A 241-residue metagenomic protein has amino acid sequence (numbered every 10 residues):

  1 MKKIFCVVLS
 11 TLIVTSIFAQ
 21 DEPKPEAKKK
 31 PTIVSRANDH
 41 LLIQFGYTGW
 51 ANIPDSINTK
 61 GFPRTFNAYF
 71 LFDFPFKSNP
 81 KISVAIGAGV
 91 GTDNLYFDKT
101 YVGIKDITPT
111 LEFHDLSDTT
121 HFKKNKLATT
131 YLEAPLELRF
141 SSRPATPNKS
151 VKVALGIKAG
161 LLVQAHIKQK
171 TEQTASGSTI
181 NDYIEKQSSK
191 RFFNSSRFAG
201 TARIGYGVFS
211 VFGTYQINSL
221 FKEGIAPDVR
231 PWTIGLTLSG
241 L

Functional and structural regions predicted by a protein language model:
M1-P25, L238-L241: Bacterial Sec-dependent N-terminal signal peptides
P25-A37, P75-I82, R143-V151, H166: Short loop/turn motifs that connect adjacent beta-strands in outer-membrane beta-barrel proteins
A37-D39, K60-F66, A128-A134, K149 (+3 more regions): Residues that define the transmembrane beta-barrel architecture of outer-membrane proteins
D39-I43, I82-A88, L132-A134, V151-A159 (+3 more regions): Transmembrane beta-strands of outer-membrane beta-barrel proteins
I43, I184-L241: Predominantly the C-terminal beta-signal and adjacent terminal strand-loop region of outer-membrane beta-barrel
F45-A51, A88-Y96, F140-S142, I157-A165 (+3 more regions): Transmembrane beta-strands of outer-membrane beta-barrel pores
G49-Y69, F221: Surface-exposed strand-loop-strand hairpins of Gram-negative outer-membrane beta-barrel proteins
P54-G61, Y96-T129, L162-T174, I180-A199: Extracellular/periplasm-exposed beta-strand and loop segments of Gram-negative cell-envelope proteins, dominated by
